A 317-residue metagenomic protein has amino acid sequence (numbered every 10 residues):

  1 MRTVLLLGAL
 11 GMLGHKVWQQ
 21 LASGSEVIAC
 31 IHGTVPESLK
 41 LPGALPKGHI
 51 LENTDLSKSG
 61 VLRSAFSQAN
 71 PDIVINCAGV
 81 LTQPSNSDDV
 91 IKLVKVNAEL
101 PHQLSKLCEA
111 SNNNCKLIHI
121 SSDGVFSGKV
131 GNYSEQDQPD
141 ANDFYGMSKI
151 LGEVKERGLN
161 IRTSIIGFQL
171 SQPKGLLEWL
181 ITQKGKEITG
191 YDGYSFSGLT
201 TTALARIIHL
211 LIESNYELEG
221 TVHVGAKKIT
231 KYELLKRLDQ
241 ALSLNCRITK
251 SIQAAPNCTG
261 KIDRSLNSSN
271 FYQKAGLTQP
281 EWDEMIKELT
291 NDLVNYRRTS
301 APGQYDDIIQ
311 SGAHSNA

Functional and structural regions predicted by a protein language model:
R2, P280-A317: Amphipathic terminal alpha-helices
R2-G24: N-terminal Rossmann NAD(P)H-binding glycine-rich loop of SDR-like oxidoreductase domains
H49-V96: NAD(P)H-binding glycine-rich loop region in Rossmannoid oxidoreductase-like domains and their noncatalytic homologs
S57, D88, K92-L100, P139 (+2 more regions): Glycine-rich NAD(P)-binding loop of the Rossmann-fold in SDR/ketoreductase-type enzymes
N70, H102-D140: Conserved Rossmann-fold NAD(P)-dependent oxidoreductase catalytic core, especially the SDR/UDP-sugar
N142, V154-F196, T202-A203, H209-L210: NAD(P)-dependent short-chain dehydrogenase/reductase
G190-S195, T221-I229, K274: Glycine-rich Rossmann NAD(P)(H)-binding loop
A205-L210, S214-N257, I262-D263, R297-H314: Mid/C-terminal beta-alpha module of Rossmann-like enzyme folds, strongest in SDR-family dehydrogenases/epimerases
